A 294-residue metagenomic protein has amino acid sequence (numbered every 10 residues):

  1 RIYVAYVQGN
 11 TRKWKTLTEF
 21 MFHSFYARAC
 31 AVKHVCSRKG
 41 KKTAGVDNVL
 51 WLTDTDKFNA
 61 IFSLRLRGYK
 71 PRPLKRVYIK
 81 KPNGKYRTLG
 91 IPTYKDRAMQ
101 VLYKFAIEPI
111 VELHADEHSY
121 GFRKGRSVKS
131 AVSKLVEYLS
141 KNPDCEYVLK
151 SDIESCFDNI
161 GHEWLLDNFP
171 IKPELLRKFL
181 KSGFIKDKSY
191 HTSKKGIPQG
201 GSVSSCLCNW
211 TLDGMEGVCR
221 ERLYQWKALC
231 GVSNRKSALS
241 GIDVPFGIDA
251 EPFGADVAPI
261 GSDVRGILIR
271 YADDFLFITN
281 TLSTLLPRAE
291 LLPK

Functional and structural regions predicted by a protein language model:
R1-L52: N-terminal alpha-helical targeting/anchoring segments
K13, M99, T284-L285: Short phosphate-engaging motifs
Y26, I107-L113: Short helix-interrupting loop/turn segments at helix-coil junctions
K39-L52, R72-A98, H114-S127, L149-K150 (+2 more regions): Short, conserved non-catalytic motifs in the polymerase core
D47, A106, E154: Anionic group-transfer/hydrolysis microenvironments
L52-P71: Amphipathic alpha-helical blocks
S63, R67, E117-H118, S130-P293: Conserved polymerase palm-domain catalytic core
Y103: Nucleotide/phosphate-binding loop and acidic/charged catalytic motifs in nucleotide-binding or -utilizing enzymes
